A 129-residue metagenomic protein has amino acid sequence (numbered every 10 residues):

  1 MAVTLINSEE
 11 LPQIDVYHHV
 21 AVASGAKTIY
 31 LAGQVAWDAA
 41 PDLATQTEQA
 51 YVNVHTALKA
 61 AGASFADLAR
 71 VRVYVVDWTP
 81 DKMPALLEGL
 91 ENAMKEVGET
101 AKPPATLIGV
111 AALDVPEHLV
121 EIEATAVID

Functional and structural regions predicted by a protein language model:
M1-A69, W78-D129: N-terminal presequence-like segments and the immediate start of the first folded domain
